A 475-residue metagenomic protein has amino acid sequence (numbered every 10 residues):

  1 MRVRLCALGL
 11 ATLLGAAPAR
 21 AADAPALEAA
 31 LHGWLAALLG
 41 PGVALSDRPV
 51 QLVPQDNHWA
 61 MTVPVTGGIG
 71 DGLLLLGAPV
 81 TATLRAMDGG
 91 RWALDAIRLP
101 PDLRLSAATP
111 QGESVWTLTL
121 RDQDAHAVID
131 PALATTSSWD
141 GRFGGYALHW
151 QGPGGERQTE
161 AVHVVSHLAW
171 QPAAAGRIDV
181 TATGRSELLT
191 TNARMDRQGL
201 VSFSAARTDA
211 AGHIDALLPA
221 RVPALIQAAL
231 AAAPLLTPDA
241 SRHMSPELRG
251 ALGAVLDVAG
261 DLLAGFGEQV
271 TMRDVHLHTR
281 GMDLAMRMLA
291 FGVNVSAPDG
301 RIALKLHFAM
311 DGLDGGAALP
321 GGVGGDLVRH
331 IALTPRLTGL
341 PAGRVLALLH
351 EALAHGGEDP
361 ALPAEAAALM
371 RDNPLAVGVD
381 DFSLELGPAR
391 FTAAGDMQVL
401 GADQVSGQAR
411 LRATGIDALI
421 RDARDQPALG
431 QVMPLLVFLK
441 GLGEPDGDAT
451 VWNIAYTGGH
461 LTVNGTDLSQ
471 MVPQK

Functional and structural regions predicted by a protein language model:
M1-A7: Bacterial N-terminal signal peptides that target proteins for export
A7-G15: Bacterial N-terminal signal peptides
A17-A21: Sec/Tat signal peptide C-region and signal peptidase I cleavage site
A22-K475: Glycine-rich, small/hydroxylated-residue low-complexity segments
